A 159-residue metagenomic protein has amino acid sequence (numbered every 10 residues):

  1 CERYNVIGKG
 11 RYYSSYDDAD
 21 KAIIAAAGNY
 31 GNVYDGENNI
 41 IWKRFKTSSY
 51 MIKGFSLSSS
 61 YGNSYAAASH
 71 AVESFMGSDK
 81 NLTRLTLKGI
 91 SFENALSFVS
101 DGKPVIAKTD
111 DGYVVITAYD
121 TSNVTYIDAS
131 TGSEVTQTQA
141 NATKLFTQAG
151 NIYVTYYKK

Functional and structural regions predicted by a protein language model:
C1-R3, F45-S48: Short domain-boundary/entry signatures in modular proteins, especially in secreted/extracellular architectures
C1-Y12, N32: Short aromatic-glycine-(Arg/Gly/Cys) micro-motifs in beta-strand/loop hairpins
I7-G10, G36, D110, A129-T131: Short strand-coil-strand connectors
Y12-S15, K88: A structural signal for short, well-ordered beta-strand elements
S15-D18, T138: Intrinsically disordered, low-complexity coil/linker segments enriched for acidic/polar and small residues
D17-N32: A short, charged, amphipathic alpha-helix used as a generic interaction element across diverse proteins
N29-T47: Short, mixed-charge low-complexity intrinsically disordered segments
T47-K159: Conserved active-site-adjacent core of cysteine acyl-enzyme catalytic domains
